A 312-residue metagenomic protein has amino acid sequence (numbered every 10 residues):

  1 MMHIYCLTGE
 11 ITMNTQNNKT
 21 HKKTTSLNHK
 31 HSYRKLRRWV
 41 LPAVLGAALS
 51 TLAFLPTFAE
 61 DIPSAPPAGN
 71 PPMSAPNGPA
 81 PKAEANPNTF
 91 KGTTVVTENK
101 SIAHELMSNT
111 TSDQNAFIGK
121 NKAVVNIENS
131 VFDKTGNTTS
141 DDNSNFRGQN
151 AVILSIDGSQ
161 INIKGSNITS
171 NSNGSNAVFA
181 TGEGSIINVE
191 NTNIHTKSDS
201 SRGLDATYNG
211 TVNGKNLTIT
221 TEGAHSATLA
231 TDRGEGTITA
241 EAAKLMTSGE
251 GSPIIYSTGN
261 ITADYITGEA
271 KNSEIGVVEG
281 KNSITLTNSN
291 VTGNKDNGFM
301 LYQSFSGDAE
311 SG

Functional and structural regions predicted by a protein language model:
M1-M2, M73: Methionine residue identity
M2-V44: Bacterial Sec-dependent N-terminal signal peptides
I11-T12, F54-A59: Sec/Tat signal peptide C-region and signal peptidase I cleavage site
P42-L52: Bacterial N-terminal signal peptides
E60-D141: N-terminal segments that cap or nucleate solenoid repeat domains
K82-K91, T111-I118, S140-L154, S172-A180 (+5 more regions): Extracellular beta-strand/beta-solenoid scaffold signature
V96-H104, V124-N129, Q160-G165, I186-T192 (+5 more regions): All-beta strand scaffolds that present successive hydrophobic residues in beta-strands
